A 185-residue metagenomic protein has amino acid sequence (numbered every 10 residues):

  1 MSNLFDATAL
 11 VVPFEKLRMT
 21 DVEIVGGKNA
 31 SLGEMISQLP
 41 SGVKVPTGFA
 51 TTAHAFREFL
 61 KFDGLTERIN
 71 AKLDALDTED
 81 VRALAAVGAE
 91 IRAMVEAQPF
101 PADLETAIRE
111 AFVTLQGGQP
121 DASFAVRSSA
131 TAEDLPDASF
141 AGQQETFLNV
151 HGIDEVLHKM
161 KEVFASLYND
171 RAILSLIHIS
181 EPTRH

Functional and structural regions predicted by a protein language model:
M1-L176, S180: N-terminal beta-alpha lobe that positions the nucleotide/phosphoryl donor in ATP/NTP-coupled carboxylate activation
E181-H185: Short "domain-exit" segments at the C-terminal end of structured domains
